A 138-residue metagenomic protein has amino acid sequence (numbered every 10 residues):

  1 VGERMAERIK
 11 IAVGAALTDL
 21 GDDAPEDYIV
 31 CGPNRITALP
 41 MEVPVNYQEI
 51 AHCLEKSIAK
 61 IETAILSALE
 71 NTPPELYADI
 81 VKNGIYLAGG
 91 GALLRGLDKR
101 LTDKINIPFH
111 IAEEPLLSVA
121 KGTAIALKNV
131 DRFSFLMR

Functional and structural regions predicted by a protein language model:
V1-E3, D19, E70-Y77, F133-M137: Active-site phosphate-binding and catalytic loops of NTP-dependent enzymes
V1-E55: Phosphate-binding glycine-rich/basic clefts of nucleotide- and phosphate-handling proteins, predominantly
V1-R4, V45, E49, C53-K56 (+4 more regions): Charged, alpha-helix-enriched surfaces in structured cytosolic catalytic cores of large nucleotide-utilizing machines
C53-I80, A126-V130: Phosphate/ATP-binding catalytic cores across multiple sugar-kinase/actin-like superfamilies, primarily ASKHA
I65, L87, T123: Residue-level signature of catalytic and energy-coupling elements of molecular machines, predominantly ATP/GTP-dependent
Y77-L101: Glycine-rich phosphate-binding loops at beta-strand->alpha-helix junctions
K99-I125, F133-R138: Conserved phosphate-binding/catalytic loops in two-lobed NTP-binding clefts
